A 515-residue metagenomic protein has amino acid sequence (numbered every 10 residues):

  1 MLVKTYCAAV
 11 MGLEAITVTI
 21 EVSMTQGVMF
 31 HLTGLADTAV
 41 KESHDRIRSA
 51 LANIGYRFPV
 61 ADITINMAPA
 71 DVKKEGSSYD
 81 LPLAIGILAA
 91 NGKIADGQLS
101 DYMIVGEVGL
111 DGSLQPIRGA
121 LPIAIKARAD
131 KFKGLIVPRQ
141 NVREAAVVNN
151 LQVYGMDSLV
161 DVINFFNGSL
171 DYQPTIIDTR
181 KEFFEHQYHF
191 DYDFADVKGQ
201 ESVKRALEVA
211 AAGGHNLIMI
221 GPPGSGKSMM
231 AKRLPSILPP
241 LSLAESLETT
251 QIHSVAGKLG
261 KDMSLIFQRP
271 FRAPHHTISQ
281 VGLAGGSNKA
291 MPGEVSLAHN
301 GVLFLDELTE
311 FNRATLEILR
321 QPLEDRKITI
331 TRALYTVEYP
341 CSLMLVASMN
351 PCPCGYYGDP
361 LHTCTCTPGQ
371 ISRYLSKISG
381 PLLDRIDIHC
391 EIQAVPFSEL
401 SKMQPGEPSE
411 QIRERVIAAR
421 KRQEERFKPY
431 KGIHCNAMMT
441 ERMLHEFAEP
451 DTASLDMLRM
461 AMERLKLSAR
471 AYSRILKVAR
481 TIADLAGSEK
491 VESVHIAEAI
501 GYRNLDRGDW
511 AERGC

Functional and structural regions predicted by a protein language model:
M1-I218, P222-S228, T331, A471-Y472 (+1 more regions): Peripheral, non-AAA+ core regions of ATP-driven protein-machinery
V18-M24, L283, D387-C390: Short beta-strand elements
T33-H44, P59, N66-G76, A290 (+1 more regions): Basic, amphipathic alpha-helical bundle interface domains used for macromolecular binding and assembly
E208, L265, P270, Q280-L303 (+1 more regions): Conserved alpha-helical scaffold flanking the Walker A/P-loop in AAA+ ATPase domains
M219-G260: Walker A/P-loop
G221, G285, E307: The Walker A (P-loop) glycine that initiates the GxxxxGKT/S ATP-binding motif of P-loop NTPases
E245-S279, G286-S287, Q393, H434-R442 (+1 more regions): Conserved inter-motif catalytic segment of the P-loop NTP-binding fold
N300, D306-E307, I318: Walker B catalytic acidic pair
